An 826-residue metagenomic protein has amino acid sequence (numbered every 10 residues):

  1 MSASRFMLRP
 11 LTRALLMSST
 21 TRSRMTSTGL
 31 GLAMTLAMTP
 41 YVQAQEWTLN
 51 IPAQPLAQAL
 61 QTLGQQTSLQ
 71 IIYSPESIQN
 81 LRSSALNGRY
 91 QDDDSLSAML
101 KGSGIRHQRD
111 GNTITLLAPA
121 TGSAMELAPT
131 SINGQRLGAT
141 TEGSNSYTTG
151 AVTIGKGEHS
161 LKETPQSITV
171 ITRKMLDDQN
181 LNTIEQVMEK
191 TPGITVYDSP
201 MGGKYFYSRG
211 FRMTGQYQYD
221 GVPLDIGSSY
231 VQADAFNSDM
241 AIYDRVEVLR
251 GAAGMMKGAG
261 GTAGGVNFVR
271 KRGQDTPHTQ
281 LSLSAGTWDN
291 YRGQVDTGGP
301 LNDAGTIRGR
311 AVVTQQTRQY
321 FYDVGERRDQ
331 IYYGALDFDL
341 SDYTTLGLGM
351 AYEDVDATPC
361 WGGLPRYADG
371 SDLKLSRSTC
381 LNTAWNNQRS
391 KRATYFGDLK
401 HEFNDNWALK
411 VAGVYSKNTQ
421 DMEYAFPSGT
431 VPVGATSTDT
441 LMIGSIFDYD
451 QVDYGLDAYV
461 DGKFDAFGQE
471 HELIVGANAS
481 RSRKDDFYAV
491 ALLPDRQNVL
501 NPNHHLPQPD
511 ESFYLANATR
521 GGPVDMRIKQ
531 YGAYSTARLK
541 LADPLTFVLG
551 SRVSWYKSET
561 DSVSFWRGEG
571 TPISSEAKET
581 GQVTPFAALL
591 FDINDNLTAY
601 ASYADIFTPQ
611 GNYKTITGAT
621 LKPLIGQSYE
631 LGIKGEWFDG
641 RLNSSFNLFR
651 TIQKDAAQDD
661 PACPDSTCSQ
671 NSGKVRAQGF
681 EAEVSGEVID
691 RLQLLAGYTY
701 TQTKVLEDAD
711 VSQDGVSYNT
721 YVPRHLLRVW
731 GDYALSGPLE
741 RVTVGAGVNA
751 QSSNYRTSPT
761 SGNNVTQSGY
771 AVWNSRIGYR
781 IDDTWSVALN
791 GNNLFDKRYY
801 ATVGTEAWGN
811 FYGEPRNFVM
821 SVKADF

Functional and structural regions predicted by a protein language model:
Q65, Q70, A85-N87, A128-P277 (+1 more regions): Acidic, small-polar-rich N-terminal luminal/periplasmic segments of exported/outer-membrane proteins
I226, I242-D244, M255-G334, L340-T344 (+2 more regions): Outer-membrane beta-barrel translocator/receptor signature
Q316-Y320, Y333-E402, Y415-Q451, D495-G522 (+3 more regions): Acidic/polar loop-and-plug regions of large Gram-negative outer-membrane beta-barrel proteins
D337-S341, Q451, E470-S482, V524-Q653 (+1 more regions): Structural signature of Gram-negative outer-membrane beta-barrels, strongest in the C-terminal barrel of TonB-dependent
Y395-N418, M442-V563: Face-selective signature of the C-terminal outer-membrane beta-barrel domain
D398-V414, N418-Y424, Y600, P623-E687 (+1 more regions): Membrane-embedded beta-barrel scaffold of Gram-negative outer-membrane proteins
D543-P544, R650-I652, N671-S758, F795 (+1 more regions): Gram-negative outer-membrane beta-barrel transporters
N749-P759, G778-F826: C-terminal beta-signal and adjacent terminal beta-strands/loops of Gram-negative outer-membrane beta-barrel proteins
